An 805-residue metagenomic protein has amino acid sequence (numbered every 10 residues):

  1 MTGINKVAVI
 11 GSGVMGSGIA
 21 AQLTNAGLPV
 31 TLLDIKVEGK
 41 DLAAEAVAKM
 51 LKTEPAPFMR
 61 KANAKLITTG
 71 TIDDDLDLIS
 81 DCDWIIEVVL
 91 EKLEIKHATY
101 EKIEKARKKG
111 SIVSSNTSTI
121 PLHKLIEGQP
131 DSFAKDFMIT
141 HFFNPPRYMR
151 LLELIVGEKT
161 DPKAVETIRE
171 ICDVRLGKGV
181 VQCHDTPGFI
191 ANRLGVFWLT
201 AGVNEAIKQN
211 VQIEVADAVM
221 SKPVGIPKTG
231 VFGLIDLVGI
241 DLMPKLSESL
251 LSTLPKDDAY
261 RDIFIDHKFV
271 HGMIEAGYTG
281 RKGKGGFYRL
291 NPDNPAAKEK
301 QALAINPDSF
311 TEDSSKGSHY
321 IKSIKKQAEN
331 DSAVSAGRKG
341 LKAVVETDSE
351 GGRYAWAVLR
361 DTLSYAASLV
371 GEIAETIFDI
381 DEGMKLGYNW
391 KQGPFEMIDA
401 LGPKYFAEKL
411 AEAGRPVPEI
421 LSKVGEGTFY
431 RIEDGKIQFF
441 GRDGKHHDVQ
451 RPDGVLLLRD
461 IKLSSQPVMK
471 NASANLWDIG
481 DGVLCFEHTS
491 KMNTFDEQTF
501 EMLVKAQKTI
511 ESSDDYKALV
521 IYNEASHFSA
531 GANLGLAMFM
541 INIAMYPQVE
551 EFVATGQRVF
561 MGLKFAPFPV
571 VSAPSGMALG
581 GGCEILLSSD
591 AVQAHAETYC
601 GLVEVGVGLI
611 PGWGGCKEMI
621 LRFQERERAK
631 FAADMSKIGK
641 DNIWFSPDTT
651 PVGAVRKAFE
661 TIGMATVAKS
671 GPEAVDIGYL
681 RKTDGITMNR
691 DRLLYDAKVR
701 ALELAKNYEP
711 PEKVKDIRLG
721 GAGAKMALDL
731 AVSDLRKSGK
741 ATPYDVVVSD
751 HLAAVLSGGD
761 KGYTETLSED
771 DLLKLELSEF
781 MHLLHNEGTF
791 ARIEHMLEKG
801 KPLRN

Functional and structural regions predicted by a protein language model:
M1-S526, G535-F568, S575-A578, G582 (+4 more regions): N-terminal glycine-rich phosphate-binding loop for ADP-containing cofactors
F528-A530: A structural motif shared across PLP-dependent enzymes of the aminotransferase-like
